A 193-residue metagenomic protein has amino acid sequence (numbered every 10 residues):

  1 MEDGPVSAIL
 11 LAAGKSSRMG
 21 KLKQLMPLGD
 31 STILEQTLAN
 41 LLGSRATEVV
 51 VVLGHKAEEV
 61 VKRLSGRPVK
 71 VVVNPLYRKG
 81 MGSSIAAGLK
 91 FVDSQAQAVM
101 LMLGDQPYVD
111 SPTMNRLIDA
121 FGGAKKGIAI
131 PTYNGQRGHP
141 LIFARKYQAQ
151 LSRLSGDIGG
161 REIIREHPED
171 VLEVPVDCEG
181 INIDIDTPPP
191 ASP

Functional and structural regions predicted by a protein language model:
M1-P5, A149, R153-P193: Conserved alpha/beta core of the MobA/IspD/sugar-nucleotide pyrophosphorylase nucleotidyltransferase superfamily
E2-L53: N-terminal glycine-rich phosphate-binding loop and ensuing alpha1 helix
G14, D105, T187: Active-site glycine-centered loops adjacent to acidic/histidine catalytic or metal-binding residues that shape
M19, V60-L64, L117, L151: Hydrophobic packing residues within well-ordered alpha-helices of enzyme cores
P27, Y108, L141-I142, E173 (+1 more regions): Short aromatic/basic micro-patch
L28, V72-N74, P131, V174-V176 (+1 more regions): Hydrophobic residues at beta-strand termini and immediately following loops that shape nucleotide-binding pockets
E35-A98: Conserved N-terminal catalytic core of the sugar/cofactor nucleotidyltransferase
R78-R145, A149: Conserved beta-loop-beta/alpha segment of the NTase-like Rossmann-fold superfamily that binds/positions NTPs
